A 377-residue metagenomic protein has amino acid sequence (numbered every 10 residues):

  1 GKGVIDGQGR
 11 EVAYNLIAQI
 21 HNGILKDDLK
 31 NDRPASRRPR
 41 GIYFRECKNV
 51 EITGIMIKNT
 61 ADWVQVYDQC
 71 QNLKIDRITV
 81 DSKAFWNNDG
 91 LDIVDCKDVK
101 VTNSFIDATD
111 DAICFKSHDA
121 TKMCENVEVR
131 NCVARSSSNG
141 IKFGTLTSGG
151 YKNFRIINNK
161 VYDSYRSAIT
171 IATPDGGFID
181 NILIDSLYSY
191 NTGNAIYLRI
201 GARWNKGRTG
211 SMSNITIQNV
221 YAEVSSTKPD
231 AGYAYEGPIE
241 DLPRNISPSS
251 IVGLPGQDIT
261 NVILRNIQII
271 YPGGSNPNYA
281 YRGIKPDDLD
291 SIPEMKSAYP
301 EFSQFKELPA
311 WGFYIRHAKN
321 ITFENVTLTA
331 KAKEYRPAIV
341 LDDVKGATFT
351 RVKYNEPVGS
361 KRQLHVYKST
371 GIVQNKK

Functional and structural regions predicted by a protein language model:
G1-K377: Extracellular/periplasmic carbohydrate-active domains that bind, remodel, or depolymerize complex polysaccharides
